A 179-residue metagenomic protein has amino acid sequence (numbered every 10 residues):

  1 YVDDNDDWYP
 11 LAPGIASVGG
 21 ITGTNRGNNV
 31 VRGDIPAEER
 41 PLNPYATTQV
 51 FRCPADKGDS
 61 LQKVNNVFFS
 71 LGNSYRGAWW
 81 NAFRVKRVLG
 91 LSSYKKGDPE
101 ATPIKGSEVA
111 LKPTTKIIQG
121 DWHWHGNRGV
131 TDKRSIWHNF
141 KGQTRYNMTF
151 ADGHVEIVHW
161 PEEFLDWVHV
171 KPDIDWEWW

Functional and structural regions predicted by a protein language model:
Y1-W179: Short, well-structured segments within or immediately adjacent to enzyme catalytic domains that line ligand-binding
